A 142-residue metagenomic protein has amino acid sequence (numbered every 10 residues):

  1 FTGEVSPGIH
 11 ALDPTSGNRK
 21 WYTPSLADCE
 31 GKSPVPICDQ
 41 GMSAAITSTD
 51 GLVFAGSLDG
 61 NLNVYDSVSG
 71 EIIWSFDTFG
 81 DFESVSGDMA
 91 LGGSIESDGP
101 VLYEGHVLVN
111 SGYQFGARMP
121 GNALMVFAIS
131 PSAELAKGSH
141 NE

Functional and structural regions predicted by a protein language model:
F1-M42, T47-S97, V101-E142: Extracytoplasmic/lumenal domain signature
